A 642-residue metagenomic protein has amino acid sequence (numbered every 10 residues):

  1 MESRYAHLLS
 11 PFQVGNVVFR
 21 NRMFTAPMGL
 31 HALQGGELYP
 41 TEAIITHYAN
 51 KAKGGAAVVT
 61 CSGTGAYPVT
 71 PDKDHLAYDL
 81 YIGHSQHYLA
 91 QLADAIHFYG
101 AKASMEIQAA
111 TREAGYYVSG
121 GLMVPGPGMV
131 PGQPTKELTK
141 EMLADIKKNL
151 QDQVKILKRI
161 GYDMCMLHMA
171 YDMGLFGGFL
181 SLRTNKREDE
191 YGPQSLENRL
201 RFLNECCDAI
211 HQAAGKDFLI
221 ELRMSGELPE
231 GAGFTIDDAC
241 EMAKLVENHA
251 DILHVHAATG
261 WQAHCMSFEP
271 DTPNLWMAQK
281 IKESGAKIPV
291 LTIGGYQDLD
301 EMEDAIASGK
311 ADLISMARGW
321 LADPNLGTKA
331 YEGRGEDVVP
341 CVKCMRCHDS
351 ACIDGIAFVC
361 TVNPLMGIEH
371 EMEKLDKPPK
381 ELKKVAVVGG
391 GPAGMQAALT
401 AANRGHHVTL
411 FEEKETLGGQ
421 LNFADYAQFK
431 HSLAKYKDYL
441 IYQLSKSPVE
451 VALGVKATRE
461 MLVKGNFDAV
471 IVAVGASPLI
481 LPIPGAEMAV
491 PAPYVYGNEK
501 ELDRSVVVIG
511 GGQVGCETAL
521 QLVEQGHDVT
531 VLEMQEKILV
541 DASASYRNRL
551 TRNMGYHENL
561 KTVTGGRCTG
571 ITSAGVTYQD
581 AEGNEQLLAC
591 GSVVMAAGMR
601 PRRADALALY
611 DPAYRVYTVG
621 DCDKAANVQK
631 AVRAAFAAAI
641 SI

Functional and structural regions predicted by a protein language model:
M1-V388, P392, Q396-N403, H407-V408 (+1 more regions): Flavin-dependent oxidoreductase catalytic cores
Y296, G391-A393, T416, A476 (+3 more regions): Residue-level detector of alpha-helix initiation sites
D323, G327-K329, L520, E524-Q525 (+2 more regions): Internal hydrophobic alpha-helix adjacent to the cofactor/substrate pocket in enzyme cavities
P364-P378, Y442-Q443, L453, E460 (+2 more regions): Glycine-rich dinucleotide-binding loop and its adjacent helix/turn
H407-K446, Q521-G566: Rossmann-like dinucleotide-binding cores of NAD(P)H-dependent redox enzymes
L453-G465, T564-G575: A conserved short coil-to-beta-strand element within the FAD-binding core of flavoproteins
F467-A469, A473-L479, C590-R602: Glycine-/small-residue-rich beta->alpha transition segments that form the dinucleotide
A542, N548, V619-I642: A conserved FAD-binding loop/helix module that cradles the flavin
